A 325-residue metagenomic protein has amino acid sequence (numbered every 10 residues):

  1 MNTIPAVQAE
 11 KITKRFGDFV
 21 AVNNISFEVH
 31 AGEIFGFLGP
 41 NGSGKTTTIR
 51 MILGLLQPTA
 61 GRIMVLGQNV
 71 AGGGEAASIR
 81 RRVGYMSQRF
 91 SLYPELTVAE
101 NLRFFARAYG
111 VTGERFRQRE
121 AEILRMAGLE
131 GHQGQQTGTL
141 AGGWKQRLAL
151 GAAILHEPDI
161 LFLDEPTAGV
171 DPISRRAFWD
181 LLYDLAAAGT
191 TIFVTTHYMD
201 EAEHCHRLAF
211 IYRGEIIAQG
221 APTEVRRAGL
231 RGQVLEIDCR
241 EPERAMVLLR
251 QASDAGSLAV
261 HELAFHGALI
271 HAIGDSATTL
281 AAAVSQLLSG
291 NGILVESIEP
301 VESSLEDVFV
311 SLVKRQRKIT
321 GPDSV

Functional and structural regions predicted by a protein language model:
G61-G72, S78-I79: Conserved ABC transporter NBD signature motif
R103, R107, T112-H132: Conserved ABC ATPase "signature" region
Q136-L140: Conserved ABC ATPase signature
E157: Conserved catalytic motifs of ABC-family nucleotide-binding domains
L161-D164: Catalytic Walker B motif of ABC-type/P-loop ATPase nucleotide-binding domains
D180-V194, M199-D275: ABC transporter nucleotide-binding domain
